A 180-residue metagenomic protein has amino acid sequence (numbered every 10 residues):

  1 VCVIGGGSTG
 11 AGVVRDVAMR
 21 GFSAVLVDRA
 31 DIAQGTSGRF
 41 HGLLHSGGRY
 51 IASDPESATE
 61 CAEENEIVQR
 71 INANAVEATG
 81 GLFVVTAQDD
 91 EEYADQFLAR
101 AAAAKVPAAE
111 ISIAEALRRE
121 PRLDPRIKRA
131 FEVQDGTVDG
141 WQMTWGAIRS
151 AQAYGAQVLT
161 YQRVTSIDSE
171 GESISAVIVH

Functional and structural regions predicted by a protein language model:
V1-T9, V25: Beta1/beta-strand and adjacent pyrophosphate-binding region of the FAD-binding site in flavoprotein oxidoreductases
G5, G21-S23, G155: Glycine-centered short loops/turns at secondary-structure junctions
V14, A18-M19, S150: Gly/Ala-rich phosphate-binding loop of Rossmann-like dinucleotide-binding domains, activating on the conserved
A18-G38: Glycine-rich FAD pyrophosphate-binding loop
H41-R119: Dinucleotide-binding Rossmann-like beta1-alpha1 core, especially the glycine-rich loop that anchors the ADP
V85-Y154, L159-T160, S166-S173, I178-V179: Flavin (FAD/FMN) cofactor-binding and adjacent substrate-gating region of FAD-dependent oxidoreductase domains
